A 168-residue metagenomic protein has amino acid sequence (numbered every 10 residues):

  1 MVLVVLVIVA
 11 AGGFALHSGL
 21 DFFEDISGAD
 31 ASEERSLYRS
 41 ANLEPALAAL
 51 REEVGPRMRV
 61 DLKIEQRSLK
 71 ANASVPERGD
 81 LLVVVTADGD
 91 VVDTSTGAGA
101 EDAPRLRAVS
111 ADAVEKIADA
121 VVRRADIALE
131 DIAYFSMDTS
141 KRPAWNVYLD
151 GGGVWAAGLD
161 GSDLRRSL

Functional and structural regions predicted by a protein language model:
M1-I26: Hydrophobic single-pass membrane-targeting/anchoring helices
G19-E34, D88-P104: Acidic/histidine-rich, surface-exposed loop or edge segments in extracytoplasmic proteins
G19-L81: Extracytoplasmic low-complexity, Pro/Thr/Ser/Ala/Gly-rich segments that lie immediately after a secretion/anchoring
A49-E53, N72, L81-T86, A103-L106 (+2 more regions): Aromatic-residue detector
L62, V75-G99, W145-L168: Extended intrinsically disordered, low-complexity coil regions enriched in Ser, Thr, Gly, Ala and often Pro
P104-G158: Extracytosolic low-complexity repeat regions of secreted or lipid-anchored proteins
